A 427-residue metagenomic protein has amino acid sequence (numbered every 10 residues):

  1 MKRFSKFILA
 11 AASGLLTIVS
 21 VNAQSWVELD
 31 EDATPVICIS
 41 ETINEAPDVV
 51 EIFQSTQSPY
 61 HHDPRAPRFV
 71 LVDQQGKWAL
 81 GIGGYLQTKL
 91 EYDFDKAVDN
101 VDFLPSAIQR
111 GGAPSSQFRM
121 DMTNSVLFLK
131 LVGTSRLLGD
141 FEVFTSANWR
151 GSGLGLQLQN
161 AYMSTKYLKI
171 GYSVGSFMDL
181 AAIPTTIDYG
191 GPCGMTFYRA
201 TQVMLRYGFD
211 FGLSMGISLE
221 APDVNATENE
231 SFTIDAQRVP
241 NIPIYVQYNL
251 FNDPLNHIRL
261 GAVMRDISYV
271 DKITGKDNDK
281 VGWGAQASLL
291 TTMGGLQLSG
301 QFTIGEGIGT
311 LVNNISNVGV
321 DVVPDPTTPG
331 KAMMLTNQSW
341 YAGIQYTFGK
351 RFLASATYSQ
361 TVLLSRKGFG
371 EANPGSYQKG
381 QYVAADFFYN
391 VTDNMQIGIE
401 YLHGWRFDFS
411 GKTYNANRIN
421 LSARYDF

Functional and structural regions predicted by a protein language model:
M1-E28: Bacterial Sec-dependent N-terminal signal peptides
V21-E91: N-terminal periplasmic/intermembrane-space "pro-region" immediately following the signal or transit peptide
V27, Y389-V391, Y414-F427: Outer-membrane beta-barrel "beta-signal"
P59-Y60, Q74, S116-R119, S152-G155 (+8 more regions): Replace "Gram-negative outer membrane beta-barrel proteins" with "bacterial and organellar outer membrane beta-barrel
D73-N100, R110-V224, R238, P243 (+3 more regions): Outer membrane beta-barrel
E91-D93, T134, N148-S152, G175-D179 (+8 more regions): Sequence/structural signature of outer-membrane beta-barrel proteins
L158-N160, A200-Q202, V239-Y245, H257 (+6 more regions): Transmembrane beta-barrel architecture of outer membranes
D253-Y377: Detector for outer-membrane/organellar transmembrane beta-barrel domains, recognizing the amphipathic beta-strand
